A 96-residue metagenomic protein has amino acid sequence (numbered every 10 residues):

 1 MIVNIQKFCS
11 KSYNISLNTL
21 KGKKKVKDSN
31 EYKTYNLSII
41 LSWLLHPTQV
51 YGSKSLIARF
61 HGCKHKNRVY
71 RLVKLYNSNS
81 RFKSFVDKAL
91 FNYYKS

Functional and structural regions predicted by a protein language model:
M1-Y13: General nucleic-acid-binding
V3, L37-I40, N67: Non-catalytic, well-ordered alpha-helical scaffold segments
K11-S38, K64: Short, Lys/Arg-enriched anionic-surface-contact patches
Y32-Y51: Short, amphipathic alpha-helical "recognition" segments used to contact nucleic acids or chromatin
G52-H61: Short alpha-helical "recognition helix" segments of helix-turn-helix
F60, L72, N92: Short acidic/histidine-centered micro-motifs embedded in hydrophobic/aromatic stretches that mark compact functional
C63-S80: Major-groove recognition helix of helix-turn-helix-like DNA-binding domains
N79-S96: Short Lys/Arg-enriched helix C-cap and helix-to-coil transition segments that create basic nucleic-acid-contact patches
